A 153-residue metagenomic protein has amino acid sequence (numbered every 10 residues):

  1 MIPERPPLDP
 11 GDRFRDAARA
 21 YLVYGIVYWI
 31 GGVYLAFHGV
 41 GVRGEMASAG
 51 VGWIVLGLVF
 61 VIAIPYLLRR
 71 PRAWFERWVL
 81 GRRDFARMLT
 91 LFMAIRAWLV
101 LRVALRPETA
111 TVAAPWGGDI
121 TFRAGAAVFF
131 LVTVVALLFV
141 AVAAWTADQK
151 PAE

Functional and structural regions predicted by a protein language model:
M1-V59: N-terminal signal-anchor transmembrane alpha-helix
P6-D12, R70-W78, A144-A152: Juxtamembrane membrane-water interface segments of multi-pass membrane proteins, especially cytoplasmic-side
D12, A17-I26, T109-E153: Alpha-helical membrane-associated segments of multi-pass integral membrane proteins
G25-L35, G57-I62, L89, M93-V100 (+1 more regions): Helical transmembrane-bundle signal
I30-G41, P65, W98-T109, L138-W145 (+1 more regions): Structural signature of transmembrane alpha-helix termini at the membrane-water interface
V40-V51, W98-A126: Interfacial non-cytosolic loop connecting adjacent transmembrane helices
A47-V61, A86, D119-T133: Alpha-helical transmembrane segments of polytopic membrane proteins
I64-L99: Loop-to-transmembrane helix junctions at the membrane interface
